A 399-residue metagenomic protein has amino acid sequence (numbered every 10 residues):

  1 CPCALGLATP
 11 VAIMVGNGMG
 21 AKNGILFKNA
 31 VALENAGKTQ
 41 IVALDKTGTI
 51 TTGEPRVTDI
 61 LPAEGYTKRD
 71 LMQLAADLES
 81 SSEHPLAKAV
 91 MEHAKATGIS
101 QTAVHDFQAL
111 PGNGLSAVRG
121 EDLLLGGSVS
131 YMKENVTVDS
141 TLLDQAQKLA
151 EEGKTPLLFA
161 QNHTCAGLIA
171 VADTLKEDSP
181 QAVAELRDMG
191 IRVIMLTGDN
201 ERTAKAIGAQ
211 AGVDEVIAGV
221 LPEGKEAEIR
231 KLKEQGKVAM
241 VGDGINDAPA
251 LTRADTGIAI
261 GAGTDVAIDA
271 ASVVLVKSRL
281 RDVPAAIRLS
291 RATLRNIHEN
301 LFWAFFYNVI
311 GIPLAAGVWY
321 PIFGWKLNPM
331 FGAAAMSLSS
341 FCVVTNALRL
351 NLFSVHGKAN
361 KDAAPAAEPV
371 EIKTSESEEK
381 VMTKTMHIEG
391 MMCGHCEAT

Functional and structural regions predicted by a protein language model:
C1-I13, G311, C393: Functional transmembrane helices that embed catalytic/metal-coordinating motifs
L5-L78, L232, G242, A250 (+1 more regions): Conserved catalytic phosphorylation-site environment of P-type ATPases
M19, K133, I191, A211 (+4 more regions): Membrane-embedded alpha-helical bundles of multi-pass transporters
F27, T39, R119-E121, G153-T155 (+1 more regions): Conserved ATP-binding TGD loop and adjacent catalytic N/P-domain core of P-type ATPases
Q40-L44, I50-E83, N113-I194, S272-V273 (+1 more regions): ATP-driven catalytic headpiece of P-type ATPases
L74-A75, T383-G390: Immediate flanking context of iron-sulfur cluster ligation sites
A89-S100: A short beta-strand->alpha-helix segment at the C-terminal rim of the class III nucleotidyl cyclase catalytic domain
E389-T399: Short amphipathic alpha-helix segments
